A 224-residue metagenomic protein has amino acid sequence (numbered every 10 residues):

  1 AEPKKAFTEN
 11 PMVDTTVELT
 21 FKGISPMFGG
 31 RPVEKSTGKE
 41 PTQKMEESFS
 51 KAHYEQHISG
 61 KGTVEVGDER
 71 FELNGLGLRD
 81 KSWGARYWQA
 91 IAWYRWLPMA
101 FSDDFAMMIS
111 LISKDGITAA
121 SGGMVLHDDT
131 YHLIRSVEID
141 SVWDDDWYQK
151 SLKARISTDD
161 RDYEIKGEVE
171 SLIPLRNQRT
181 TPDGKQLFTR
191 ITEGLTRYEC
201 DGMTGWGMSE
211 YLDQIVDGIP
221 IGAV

Functional and structural regions predicted by a protein language model:
A1-V224: Structured soluble/peripheral alpha/beta segments that form catalytic or ligand/cofactor-binding pockets
